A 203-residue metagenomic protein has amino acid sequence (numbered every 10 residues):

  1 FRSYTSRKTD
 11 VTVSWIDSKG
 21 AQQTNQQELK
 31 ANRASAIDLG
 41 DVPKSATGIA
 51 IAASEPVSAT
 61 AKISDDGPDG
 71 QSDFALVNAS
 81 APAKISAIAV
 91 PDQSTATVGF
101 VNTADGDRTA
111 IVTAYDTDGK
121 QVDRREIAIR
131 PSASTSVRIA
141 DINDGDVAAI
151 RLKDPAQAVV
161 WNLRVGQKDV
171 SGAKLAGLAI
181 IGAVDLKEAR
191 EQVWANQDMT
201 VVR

Functional and structural regions predicted by a protein language model:
F1-A21, A52-A53, S94, G99-Q121 (+1 more regions): Short acidic, flexible loop segments centered on an aromatic residue
F1-T5, E55-G106, Q157-R203: Conserved functional hotspot residues at active sites or interaction interfaces
S3, A34-S54, F74-P82, T95 (+1 more regions): Extended non-catalytic domains of envelope/secretory-pathway proteins
T5-R7, A31, P43, V90-S94 (+3 more regions): Solvent-exposed loop and beta-edge segments used for protein-protein assembly and interaction
V11-W15, Q22-L29, T60-D65, D69 (+3 more regions): Short, tandemly repeated low-complexity microdomains enriched for cysteine and small residues
I16-G48, G119-D146: Intrinsically disordered, low-complexity Pro/Gly/Ser/Thr-rich segments with frequent PxxP/GP/PP motifs and embedded
A46-E55, G145-Q157, W161: Short, aromatic- and glycine-rich surface loops/edge beta-strands on solvent-exposed regions
